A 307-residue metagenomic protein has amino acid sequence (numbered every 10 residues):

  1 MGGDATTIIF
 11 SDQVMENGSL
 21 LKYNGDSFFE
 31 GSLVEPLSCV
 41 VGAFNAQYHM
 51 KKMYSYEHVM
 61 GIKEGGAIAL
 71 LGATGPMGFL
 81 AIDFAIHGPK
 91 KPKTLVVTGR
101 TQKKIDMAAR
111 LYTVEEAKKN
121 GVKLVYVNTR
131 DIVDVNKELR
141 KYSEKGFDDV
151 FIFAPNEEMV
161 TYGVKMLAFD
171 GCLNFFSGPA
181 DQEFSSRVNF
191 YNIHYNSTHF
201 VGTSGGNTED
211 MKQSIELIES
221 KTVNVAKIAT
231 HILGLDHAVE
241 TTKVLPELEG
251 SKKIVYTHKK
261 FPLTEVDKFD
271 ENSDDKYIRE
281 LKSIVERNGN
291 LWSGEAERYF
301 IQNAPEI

Functional and structural regions predicted by a protein language model:
M1-G65: NAD(P)H dinucleotide-binding glycine-rich loop of Rossmann-like/cofactor-binding domains, especially the beta1-alpha1
C39, P76-M77: Hydrophobic/small residue at the entry helix of a nucleotide-binding pocket
K51, E115, I132-E138, K145 (+2 more regions): C-terminal hydrophobic helical "lid"/dimerization subdomain of Rossmann-like NAD(P)H-dependent oxidoreductases
E64-G65, L71, I82-M159: Adenosine-nucleotide cofactor-binding segment
K93, G171-C172: Glycine-centered, small-residue-biased loops immediately flanking beta-strands in adenine/cofactor-binding cores
G99-K103, P179, K259: Residues in the short beta-alpha loop(s) of Rossmann-like NAD(P)-binding domains
E157-T161, K165, S177-S197, M211: Rossmann-fold NAD(P)-binding glycine/threonine-rich loop
L167-F169: Helix-to-beta-strand junctions that scaffold the AdoMet/dcAdoMet cofactor pocket in Class I SAM-dependent enzymes
